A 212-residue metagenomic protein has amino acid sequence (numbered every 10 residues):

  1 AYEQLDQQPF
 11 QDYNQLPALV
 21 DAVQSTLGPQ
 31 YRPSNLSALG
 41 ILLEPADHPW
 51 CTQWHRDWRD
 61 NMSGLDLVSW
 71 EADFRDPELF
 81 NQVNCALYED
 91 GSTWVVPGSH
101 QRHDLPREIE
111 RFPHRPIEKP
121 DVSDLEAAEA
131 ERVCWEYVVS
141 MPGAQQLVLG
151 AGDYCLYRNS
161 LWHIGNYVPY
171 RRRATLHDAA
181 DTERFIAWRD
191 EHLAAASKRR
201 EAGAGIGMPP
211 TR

Functional and structural regions predicted by a protein language model:
A1-V68, R189: Non-heme Fe(II)-dependent double-stranded beta-helix
S34-N35, P77-L79, Y170-R172: A short, structural micro-pattern
A38, V83-C85, L176-A180: A structural signal for short, well-ordered beta-strand segments
G40-L43, R59, Y88-D90, H100-Q101 (+2 more regions): Short, solvent-exposed loop/turn segments at secondary-structure junctions
P49-R56, S63-D66, S92-S99, D104-E108 (+1 more regions): A short secondary-structure junction signal
R56-V68, E129-S140, R173-A174, H192-A194: Short, surface-exposed loop/helix-turn segments at secondary-structure junctions that function as lids/hinges flanking
F74-F80, Y88-W162: Double-stranded beta-helix
A151-L156, S160-R212: Non-heme Fe(II)/2-oxoglutarate
